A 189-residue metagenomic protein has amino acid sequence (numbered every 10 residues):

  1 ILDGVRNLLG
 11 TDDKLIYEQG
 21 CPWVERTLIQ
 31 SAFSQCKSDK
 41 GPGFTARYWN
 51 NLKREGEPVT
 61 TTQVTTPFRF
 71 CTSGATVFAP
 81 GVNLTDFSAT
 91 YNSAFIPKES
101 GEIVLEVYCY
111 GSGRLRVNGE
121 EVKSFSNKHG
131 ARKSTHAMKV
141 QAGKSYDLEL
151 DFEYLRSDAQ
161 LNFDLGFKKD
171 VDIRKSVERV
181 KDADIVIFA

Functional and structural regions predicted by a protein language model:
I1-D3, L8, K123-H129: Glycine- and acidic-residue-enriched helix-capping/strand-helix junction motifs
R6-D13, D184: Structural signal for hydrophobic packing residues in well-ordered secondary-structure cores of soluble enzyme domains
I16-V104, Y108-A189: Extracellular/secretory pathway-exposed regions associated with glycan biology
